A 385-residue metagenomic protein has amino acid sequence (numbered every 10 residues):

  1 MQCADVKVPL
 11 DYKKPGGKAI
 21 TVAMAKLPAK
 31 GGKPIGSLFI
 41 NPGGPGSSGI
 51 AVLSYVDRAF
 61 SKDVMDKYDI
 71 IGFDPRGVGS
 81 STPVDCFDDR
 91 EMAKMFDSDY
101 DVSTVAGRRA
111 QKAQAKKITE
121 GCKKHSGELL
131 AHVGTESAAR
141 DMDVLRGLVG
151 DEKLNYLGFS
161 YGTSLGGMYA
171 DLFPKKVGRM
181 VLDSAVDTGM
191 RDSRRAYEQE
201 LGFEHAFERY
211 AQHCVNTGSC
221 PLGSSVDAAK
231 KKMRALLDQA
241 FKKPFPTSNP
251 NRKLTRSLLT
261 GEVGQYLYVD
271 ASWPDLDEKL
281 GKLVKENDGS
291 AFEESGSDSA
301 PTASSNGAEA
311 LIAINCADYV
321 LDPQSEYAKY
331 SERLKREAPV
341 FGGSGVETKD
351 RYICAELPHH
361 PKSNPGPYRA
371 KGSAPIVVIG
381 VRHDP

Functional and structural regions predicted by a protein language model:
M1-L258, A313-I314, Y319-P385: Gly/Pro-rich cap/lid or specificity-loop segments adjacent to the active site
M1-Q2, K30-P34, L280-L283, S297-S305: Generic structural signal for short, solvent-exposed loop/turn connectors between secondary structure elements
G44, L283-E286: Short edge-strand/loop segments of extracellular domains
G150, F245, A271, N287-S290: Residue-level recognition of short, well-ordered coil/turn positions that link secondary-structure elements
V186-E204, K279, D288-S304: Flexible "cap/lid" loop of the alpha/beta hydrolase fold
R209-Y210, L258-V263, D275, K279: A general alpha-helix detector
F245-G261, Y268-S272, P301-E309: Structural motif
L267-E278, L321-E326: Short helix-capping/linker segments at secondary-structure and domain boundaries
